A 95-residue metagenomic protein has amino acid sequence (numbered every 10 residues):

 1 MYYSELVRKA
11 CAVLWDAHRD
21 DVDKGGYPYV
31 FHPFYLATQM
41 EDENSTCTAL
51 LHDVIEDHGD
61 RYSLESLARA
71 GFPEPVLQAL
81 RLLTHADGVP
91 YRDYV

Functional and structural regions predicted by a protein language model:
M1-V95: Active-site helical microenvironments for divalent-metal-assisted chemistry
